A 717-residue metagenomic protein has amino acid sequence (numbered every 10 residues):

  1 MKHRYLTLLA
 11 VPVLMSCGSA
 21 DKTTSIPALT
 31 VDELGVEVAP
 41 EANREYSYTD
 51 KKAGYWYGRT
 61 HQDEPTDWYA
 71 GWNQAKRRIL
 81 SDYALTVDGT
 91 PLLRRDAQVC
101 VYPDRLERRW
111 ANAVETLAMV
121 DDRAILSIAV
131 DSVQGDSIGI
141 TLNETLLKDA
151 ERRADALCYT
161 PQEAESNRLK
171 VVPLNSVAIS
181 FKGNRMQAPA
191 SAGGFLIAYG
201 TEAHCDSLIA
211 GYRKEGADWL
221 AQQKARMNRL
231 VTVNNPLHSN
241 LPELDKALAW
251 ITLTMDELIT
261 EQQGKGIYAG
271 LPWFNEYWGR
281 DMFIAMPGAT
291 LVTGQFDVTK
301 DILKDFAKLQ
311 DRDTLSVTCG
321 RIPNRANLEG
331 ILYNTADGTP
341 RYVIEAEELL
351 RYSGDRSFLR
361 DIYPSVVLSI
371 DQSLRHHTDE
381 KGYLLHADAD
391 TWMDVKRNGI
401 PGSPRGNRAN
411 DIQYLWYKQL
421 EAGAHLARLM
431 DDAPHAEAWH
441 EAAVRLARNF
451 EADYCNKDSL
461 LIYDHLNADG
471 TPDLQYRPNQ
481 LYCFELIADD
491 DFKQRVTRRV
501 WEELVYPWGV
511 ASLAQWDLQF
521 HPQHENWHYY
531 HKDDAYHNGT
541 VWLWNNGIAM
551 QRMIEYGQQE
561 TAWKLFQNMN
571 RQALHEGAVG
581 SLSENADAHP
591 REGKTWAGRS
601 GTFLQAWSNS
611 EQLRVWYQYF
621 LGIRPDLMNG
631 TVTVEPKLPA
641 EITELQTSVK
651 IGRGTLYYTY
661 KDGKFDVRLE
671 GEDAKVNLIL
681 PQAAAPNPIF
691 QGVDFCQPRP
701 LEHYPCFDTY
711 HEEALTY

Functional and structural regions predicted by a protein language model:
M1-T23: Bacterial Sec-dependent N-terminal signal peptides
C17-H238, Q295, Q558-Q559, N570-Q572 (+2 more regions): Terminal accessory carbohydrate-recognition/targeting modules of carbohydrate-active enzymes
A39, N43-G71, S403-N410, P472-Y506 (+6 more regions): Aromatic (Trp/Tyr) and acidic
A178-G183, A188, P272, F283 (+1 more regions): Extracellular glycan-targeting catalytic surfaces
Y199-A203, N234-Y277, D301-N334, T339 (+6 more regions): Extended glycan-interaction surfaces of carbohydrate-active proteins
L208-E215, W219-Q223, E243-W250, G294-K308 (+7 more regions): Extended, well-ordered alpha-helical scaffold segments
N275-H386, A409-Q413, Y417, H440 (+5 more regions): Aromatic-rich carbohydrate-recognition surfaces in CAZymes
